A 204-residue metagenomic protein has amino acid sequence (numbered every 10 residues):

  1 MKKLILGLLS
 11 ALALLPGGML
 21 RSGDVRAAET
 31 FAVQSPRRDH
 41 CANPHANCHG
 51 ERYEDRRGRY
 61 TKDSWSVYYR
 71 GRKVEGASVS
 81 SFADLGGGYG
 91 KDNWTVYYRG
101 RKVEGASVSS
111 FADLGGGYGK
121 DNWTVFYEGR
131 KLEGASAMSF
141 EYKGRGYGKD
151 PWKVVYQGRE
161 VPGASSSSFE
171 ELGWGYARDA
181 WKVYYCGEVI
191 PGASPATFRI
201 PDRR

Functional and structural regions predicted by a protein language model:
M1-L4: Positively charged n-region of N-terminal signal peptides that target proteins for export
G7-G17: Bacterial N-terminal signal peptides
G18-E29: Signal peptide processing junction and immediate N-terminal pro/mature segment of secreted/exported proteins
A28-R204: Non-catalytic tandem-repeat scaffold regions and their flanking low-complexity/translocation tails
